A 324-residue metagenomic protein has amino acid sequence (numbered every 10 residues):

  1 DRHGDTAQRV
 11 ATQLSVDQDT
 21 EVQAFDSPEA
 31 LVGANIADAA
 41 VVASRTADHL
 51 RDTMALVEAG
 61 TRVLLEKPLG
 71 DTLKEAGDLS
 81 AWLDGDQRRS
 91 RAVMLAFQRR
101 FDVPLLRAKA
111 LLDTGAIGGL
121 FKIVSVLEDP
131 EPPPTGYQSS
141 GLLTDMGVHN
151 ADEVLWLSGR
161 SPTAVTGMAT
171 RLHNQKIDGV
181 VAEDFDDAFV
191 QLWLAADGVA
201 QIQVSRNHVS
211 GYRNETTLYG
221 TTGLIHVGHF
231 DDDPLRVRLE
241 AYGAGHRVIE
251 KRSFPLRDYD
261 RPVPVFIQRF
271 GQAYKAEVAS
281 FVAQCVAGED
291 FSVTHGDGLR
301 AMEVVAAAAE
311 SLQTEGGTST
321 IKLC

Functional and structural regions predicted by a protein language model:
D1-V16: NAD(P)-binding Rossmann-fold cofactor-contacting core
S15-D17, A39-V42, R88, A276 (+1 more regions): C-terminal helix-rich "cap/oligomerization" subdomain common to oxidoreductases
T20-W82, A273: Beta-loop-alpha module in the N-terminal Rossmann-like domain of NAD(P)-dependent dehydrogenases, especially those
V22, A59-T61, R88-R91, G198: A short helix->loop->beta-strand "cap" motif at the edges of active sites that frequently abuts
V32, A47, G70-T135: A contiguous active-site-proximal alpha/beta segment in oxidoreductase catalytic domains
L65-E66, V93-L95, V227: Hydrophobic residues in well-ordered beta-strands that form the structural core
P134-G211, G296: Rossmann-like dinucleotide-binding domain that binds NAD(P)(H)
T217, T222-G296, G317-T318, C324: C-terminal glycine/acidic-rich active-site capping loop/insertion
